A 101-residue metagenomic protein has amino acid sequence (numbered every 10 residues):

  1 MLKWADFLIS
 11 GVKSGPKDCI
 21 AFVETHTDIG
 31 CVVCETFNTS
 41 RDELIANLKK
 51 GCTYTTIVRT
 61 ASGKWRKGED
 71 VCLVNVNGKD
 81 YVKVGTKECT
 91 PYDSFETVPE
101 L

Functional and structural regions predicted by a protein language model:
M1-I29, V33-C34: Short, surface-exposed binding/anchoring microloops in extracellular/periplasmic proteins
L2, K17, V32, K49 (+3 more regions): Alpha-helical structural elements
L2-D6, A46, G51, L101: A broad "ordered helical/assembly scaffold" signature
I20-E24, Y54-R59, D80-Y81: Short polybasic amphipathic segments
T27-V74: Acidic, aromatic-enriched beta-alpha/helix-loop junctions
A61-L101: Short, compact, well-ordered microdomains
